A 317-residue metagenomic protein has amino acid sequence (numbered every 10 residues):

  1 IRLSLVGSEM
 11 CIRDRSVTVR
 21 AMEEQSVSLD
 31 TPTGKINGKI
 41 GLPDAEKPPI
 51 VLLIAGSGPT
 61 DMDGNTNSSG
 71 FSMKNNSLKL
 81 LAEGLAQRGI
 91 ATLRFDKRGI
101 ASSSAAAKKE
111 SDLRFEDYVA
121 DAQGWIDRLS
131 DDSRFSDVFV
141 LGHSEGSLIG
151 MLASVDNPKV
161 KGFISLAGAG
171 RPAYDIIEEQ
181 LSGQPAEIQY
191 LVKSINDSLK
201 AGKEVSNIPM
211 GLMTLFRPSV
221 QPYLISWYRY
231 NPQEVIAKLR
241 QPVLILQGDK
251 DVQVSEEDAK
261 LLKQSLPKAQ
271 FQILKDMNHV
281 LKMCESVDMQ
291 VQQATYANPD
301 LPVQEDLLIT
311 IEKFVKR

Functional and structural regions predicted by a protein language model:
I1-D14: Single conserved hydrophobic/aromatic residue that forms the stacking wall/gate of nucleotide- or nucleobase-binding
S16-E46, I50: N-terminal cap/lid segment of alpha/beta-hydrolase-fold proteins
A45-L85: Short, surface-exposed "cap/lid" segments of acyl-processing enzymes
S77, E110-D132: Alpha/beta-hydrolase active-site loop
D127-L181: Primarily recognizes the serine-hydrolase "nucleophile elbow" in alpha/beta-hydrolase and SGNH/GDSL folds
I164-E234: Accessory cap/linker subdomain of secreted extracellular hydrolases
L239, I245-Q247: Short beta-strand/loop motif that positions the catalytic acidic residue of the alpha/beta-hydrolase fold
M277-L281, S286-R317: Catalytic active-site module of serine/aspartate enzymes centered on a nucleophile-bearing elbow/loop
